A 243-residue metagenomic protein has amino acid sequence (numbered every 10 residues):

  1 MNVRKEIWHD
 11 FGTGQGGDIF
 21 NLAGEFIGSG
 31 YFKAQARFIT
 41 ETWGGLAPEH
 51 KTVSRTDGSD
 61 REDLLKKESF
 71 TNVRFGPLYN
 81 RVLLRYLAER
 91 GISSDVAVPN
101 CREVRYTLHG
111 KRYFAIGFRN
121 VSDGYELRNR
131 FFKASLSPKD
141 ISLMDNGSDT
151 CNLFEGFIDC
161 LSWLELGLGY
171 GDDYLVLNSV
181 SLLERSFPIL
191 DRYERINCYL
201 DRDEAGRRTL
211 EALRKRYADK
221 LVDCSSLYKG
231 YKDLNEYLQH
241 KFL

Functional and structural regions predicted by a protein language model:
M1-Y86, E204: Non-catalytic accessory segments of DNA primases and related replication-initiation nucleases
E6, G14-G17, D149, E165-L243: TOPRIM fold recognition
D10, A23, L87, E155 (+3 more regions): Terminal peptide-recognition signature
A23-I27, R90, L238-K241: Generic structural signal for hydrophobic core residues of well-folded globular domains
I27, R90-G91, L166, K220: Residues at alpha-helix termini
S29-G30, S93-D95, G169: Short coil/loop linkers at secondary-structure junctions
L84-S94: Serine endopeptidase catalytic core focused on the charge-relay Asp
R85, P99-I189: Phosphate-handling DNA/RNA-contact segment within nucleic-acid enzymes
